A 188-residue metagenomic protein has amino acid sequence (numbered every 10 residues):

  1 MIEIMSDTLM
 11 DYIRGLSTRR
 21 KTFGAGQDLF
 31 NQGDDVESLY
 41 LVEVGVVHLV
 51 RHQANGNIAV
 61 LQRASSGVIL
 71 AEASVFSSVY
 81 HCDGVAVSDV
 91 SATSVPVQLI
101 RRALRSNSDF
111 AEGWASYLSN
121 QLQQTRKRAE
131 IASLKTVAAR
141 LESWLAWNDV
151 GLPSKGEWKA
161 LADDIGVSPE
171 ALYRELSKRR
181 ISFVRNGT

Functional and structural regions predicted by a protein language model:
M1-A25, I69-L70, S74-V75: Cyclic nucleotide-binding regulatory module and flanking cytosolic helices
R20, R63, S94: Short aromatic/basic micro-patch
Q27-S88: Cyclic nucleotide-binding regulatory domains
V90-L99: A short hydrophobic beta-strand segment most commonly corresponding to one strand of the jelly-roll/cupin
Q98-T136, R140: A small-molecule sensor/coupling module
K135-T188: Phosphate-/nucleic-acid-contacting segments
